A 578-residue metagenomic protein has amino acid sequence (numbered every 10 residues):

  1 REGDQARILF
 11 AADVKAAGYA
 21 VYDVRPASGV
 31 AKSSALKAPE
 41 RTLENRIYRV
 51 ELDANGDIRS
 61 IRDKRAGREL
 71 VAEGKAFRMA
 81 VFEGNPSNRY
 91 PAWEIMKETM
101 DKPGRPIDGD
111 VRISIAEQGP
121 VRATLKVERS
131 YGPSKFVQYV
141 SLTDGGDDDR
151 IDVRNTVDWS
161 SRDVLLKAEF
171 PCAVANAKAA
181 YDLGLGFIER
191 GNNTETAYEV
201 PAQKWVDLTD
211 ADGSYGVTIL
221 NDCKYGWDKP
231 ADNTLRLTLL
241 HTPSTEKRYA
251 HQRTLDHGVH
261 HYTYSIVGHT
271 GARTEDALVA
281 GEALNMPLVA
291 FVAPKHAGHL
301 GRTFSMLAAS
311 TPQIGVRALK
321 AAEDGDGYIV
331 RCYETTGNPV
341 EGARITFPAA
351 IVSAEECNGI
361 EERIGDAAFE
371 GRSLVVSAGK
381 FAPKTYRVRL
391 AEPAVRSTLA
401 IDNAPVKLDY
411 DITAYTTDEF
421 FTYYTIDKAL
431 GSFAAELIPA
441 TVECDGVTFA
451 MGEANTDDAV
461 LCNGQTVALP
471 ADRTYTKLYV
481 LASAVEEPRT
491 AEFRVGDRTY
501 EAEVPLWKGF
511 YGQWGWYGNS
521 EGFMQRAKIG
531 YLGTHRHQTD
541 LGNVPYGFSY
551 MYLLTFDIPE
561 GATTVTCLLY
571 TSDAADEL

Functional and structural regions predicted by a protein language model:
R1-A400: C-terminal (or distal) subdomains of carbohydrate-active enzymes
A394-D573, L578: N-terminal/edge-of-domain interface segments
